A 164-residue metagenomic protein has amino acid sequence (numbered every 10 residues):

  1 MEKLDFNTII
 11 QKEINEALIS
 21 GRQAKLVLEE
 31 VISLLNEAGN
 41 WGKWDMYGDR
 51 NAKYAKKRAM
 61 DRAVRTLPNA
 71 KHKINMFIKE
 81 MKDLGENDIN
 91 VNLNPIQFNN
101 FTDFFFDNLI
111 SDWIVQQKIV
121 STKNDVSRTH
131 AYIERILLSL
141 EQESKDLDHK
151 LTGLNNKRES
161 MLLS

Functional and structural regions predicted by a protein language model:
M1-L35, Q116-S164: Long, non-membrane, amphipathic alpha-helices that form coiled-coils
L4-M46, R50-G85: Alpha-helical coiled-coil
N40-D61, N75, K79-N124, R128 (+1 more regions): Long, low-complexity or tandemly repetitive, helically biased scaffold regions used for multimeric assembly/adhesion
A59-M60, P68, N92, E141 (+1 more regions): Surface-exposed beta-strand edges and their flanking turn/coil or helix-capping segments
